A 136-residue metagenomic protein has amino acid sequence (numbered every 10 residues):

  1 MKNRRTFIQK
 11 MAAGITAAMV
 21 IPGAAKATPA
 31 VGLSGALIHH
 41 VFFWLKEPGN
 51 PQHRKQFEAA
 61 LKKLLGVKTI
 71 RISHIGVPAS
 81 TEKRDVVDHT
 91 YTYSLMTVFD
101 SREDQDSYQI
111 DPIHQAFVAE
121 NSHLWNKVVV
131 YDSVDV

Functional and structural regions predicted by a protein language model:
M1-T16, P22: N-terminal secretory signal peptides and thylakoid transit peptides that target proteins across membranes
R5-I8, K55, D106, Q115: Generic structural signal for individual residues within well-ordered alpha-helical segments across diverse proteins
P22-K55: C-terminal segment of N-terminal export signals and the immediately downstream linker at the start of the mature
A25-V31, L65-Y93, V128-D135: Short, glycine- and small/hydrophobic-rich beta-strand elements in well-ordered beta-sheets
A36-L45, G76, E82-Q109: Short, well-ordered beta-strand segments in beta-rich or mixed alpha/beta enzyme and ligand-binding folds
G49-I75, I110-S122: Short amphipathic alpha-helical segments
M96-D135: Surface-exposed, polar helix/loop patches in the mature regions of secreted/periplasmic/lumenal proteins that form
